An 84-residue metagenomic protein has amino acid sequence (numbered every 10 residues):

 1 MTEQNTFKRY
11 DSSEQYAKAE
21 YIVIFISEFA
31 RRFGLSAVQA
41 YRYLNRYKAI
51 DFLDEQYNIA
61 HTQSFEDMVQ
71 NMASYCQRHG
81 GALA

Functional and structural regions predicted by a protein language model:
M1-N5, E14-A17, N45-I50, S74: Short amphipathic alpha-helical segments, especially helix-boundary/capping motifs
T2, N58-A84: Long, compositionally biased
T6-G34: N-terminal acidic leader/helix
I22, L53, M72-Y75: N-terminal, charged low-complexity regulatory/assembly segments
E28-E66: Amphipathic, hydrophobic secondary-structure cores in small proteins
